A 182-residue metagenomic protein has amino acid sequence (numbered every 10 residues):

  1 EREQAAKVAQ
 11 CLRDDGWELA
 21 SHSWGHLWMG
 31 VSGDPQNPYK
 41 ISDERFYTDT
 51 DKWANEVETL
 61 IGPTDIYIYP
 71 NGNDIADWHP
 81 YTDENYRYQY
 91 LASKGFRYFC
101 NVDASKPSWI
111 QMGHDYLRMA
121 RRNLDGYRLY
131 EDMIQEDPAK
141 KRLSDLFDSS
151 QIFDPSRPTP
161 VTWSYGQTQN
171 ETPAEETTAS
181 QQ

Functional and structural regions predicted by a protein language model:
E1-D15, L27-W28, P63, I75: Active-site beta->alpha N-cap acidic-glycine motif
H22, H26: Histidine-centered divalent metal-coordination motifs
G30-Q182: C-terminal active-site subregion of NodB/CE4 polysaccharide deacetylases
